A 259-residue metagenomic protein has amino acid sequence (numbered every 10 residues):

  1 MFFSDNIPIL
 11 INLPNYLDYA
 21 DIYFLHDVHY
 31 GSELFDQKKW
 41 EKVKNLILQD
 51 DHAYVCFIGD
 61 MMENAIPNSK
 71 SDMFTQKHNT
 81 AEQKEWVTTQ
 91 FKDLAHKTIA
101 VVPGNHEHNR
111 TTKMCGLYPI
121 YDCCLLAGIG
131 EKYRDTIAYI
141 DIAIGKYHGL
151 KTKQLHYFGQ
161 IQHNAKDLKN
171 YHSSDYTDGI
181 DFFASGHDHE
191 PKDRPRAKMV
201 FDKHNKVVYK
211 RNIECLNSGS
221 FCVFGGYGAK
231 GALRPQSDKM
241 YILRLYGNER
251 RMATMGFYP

Functional and structural regions predicted by a protein language model:
M1-I9: Short glycine- and acidic-rich boundary segments immediately preceding or forming the N-terminal edge of structured
I9-R134: Core catalytic region of metal-dependent phosphoesterases/phosphodiesterases, especially metallo-beta-lactamase-like
I11-Y23, Y139-K153, K210-I213: Beta-strand-turn-beta hairpins that frame and shape the catalytic cleft of phosphate-ester-processing enzymes
Y23, C56, A100-V102, K153 (+2 more regions): Hydrophobic/aromatic beta-strand patches that form the interior of the parallel beta-sheet core in alpha/beta enzyme
D27-H29, N105-H106, H156, A184-P191: Histidine-centered divalent metal-coordination motifs
P103-C115, S237-P259: Charge-rich, low-complexity terminal tails
T111-K166: An acidic, phosphate/nucleotide-engaging active-site surface
K151, Q160-M252: Conserved beta-sheet core of the metallophosphoesterase superfamily
